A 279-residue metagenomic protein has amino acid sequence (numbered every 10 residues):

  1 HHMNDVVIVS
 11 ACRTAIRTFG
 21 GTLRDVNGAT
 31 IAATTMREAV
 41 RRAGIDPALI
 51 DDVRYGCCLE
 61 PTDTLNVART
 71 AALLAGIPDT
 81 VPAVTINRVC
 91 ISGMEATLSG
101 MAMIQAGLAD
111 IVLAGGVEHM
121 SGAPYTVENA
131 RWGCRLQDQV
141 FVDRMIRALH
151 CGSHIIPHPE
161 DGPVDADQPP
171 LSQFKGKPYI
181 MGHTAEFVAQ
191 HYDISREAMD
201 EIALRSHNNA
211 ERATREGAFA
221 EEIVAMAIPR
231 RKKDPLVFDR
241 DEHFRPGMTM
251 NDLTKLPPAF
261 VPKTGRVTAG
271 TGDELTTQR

Functional and structural regions predicted by a protein language model:
H2-D63, V67-A75, P82, T184-R196 (+1 more regions): Conserved active-site "lid/cap" helical segment
R13-T14, R24-A33, R42, P159-D167 (+1 more regions): N-terminal extracellular/periplasmic Venus flytrap/periplasmic-binding protein-like
G20-G21, L65-N66, G122-N129, F238: Short acidic, glycine/serine/threonine-rich loops at helix termini
A48-G56, P82-N87, V112-G116, A198-R205 (+1 more regions): Beta-strand segments within the central parallel beta-sheet cores of soluble alpha/beta enzyme folds
R54-V112, G122, I146, C151 (+3 more regions): Conserved catalytic cysteine-centered active-site region of acyl-thioester-dependent Claisen-condensing enzymes
R88-E118, A189-A218, T277-R279: Active-site-proximal alpha-helical scaffold in enzymes
I111-F187: Flexible glycine-/small-residue-enriched beta->alpha junction loops that bind anionic phosphate/pyrophosphate groups
